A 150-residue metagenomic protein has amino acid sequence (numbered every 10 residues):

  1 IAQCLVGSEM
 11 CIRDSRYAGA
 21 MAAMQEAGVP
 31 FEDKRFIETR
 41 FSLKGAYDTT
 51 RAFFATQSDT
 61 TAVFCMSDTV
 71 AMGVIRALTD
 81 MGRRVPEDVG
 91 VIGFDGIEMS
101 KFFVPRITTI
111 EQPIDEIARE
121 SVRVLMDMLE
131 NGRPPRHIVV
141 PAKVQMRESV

Functional and structural regions predicted by a protein language model:
I1-G7: Positively charged, low-complexity/disordered segments
G7-V150: Bacterial carbohydrate/catabolite-sensing allosteric modules
